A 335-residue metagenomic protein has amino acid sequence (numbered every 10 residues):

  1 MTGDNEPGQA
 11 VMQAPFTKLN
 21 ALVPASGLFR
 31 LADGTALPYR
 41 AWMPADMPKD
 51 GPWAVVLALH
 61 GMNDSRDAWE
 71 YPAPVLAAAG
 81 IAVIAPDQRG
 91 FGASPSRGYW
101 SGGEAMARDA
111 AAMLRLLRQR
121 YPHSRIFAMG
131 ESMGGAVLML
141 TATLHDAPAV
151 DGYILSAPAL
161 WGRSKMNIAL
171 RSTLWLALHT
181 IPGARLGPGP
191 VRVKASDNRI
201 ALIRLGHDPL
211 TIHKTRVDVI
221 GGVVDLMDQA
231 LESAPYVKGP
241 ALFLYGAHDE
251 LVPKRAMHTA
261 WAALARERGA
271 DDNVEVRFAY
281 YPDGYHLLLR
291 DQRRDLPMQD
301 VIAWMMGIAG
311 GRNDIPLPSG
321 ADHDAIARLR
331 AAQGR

Functional and structural regions predicted by a protein language model:
M1-L31, T35-A45, I315-G320, D324-R335: An N-terminal hydrophobic leader/cap segment in hydrolases
G51-G61: Short beta-strand element of the alpha/beta-hydrolase
G61-P74, R255: The serine-hydrolase catalytic nucleophile loop
N63-A68, F91-R125, P297: Catalytic nucleophile-loop/oxyanion-hole region of alpha/beta-hydrolase and closely related hydrolase-like folds
R66, A73-R97: Conserved alpha/beta-hydrolase
V237, F243-Y245, D249: Short beta-strand/loop motif that positions the catalytic acidic residue of the alpha/beta-hydrolase fold
G239, P253-A263: Short alpha-helix in the alpha/beta-hydrolase fold that links the catalytic acid
E275, Y280-R335: Catalytic active-site module of serine/aspartate enzymes centered on a nucleophile-bearing elbow/loop
